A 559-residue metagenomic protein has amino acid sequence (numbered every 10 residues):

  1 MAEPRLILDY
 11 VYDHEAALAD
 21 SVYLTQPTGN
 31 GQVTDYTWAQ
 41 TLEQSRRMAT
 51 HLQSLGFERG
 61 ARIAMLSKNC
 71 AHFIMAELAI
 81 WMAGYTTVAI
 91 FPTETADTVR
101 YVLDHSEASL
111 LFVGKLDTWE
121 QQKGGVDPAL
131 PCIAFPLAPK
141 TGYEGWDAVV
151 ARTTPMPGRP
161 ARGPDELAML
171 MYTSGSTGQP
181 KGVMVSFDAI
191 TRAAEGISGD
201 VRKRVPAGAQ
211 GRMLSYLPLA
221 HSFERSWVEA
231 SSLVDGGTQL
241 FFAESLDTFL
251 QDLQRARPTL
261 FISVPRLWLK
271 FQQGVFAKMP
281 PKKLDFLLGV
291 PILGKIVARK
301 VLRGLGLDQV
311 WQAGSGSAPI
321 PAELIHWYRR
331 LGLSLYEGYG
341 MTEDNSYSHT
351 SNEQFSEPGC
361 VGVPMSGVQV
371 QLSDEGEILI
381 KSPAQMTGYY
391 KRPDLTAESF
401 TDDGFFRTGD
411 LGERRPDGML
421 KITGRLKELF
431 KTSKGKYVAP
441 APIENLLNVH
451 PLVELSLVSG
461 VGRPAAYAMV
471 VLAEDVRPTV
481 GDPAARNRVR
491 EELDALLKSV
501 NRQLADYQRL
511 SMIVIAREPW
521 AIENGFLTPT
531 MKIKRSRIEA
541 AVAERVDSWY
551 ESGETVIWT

Functional and structural regions predicted by a protein language model:
D20-V22, T153-Y172, Q179, V205-R212: Conserved pre-ATP/AMP-binding loop-to-beta segment of ANL
L24-C70, I74, L78, T95-R100 (+1 more regions): Conserved AMP-binding/adenylate-forming core of the ANL superfamily
N30, D117-P164, V275-G304: ANL superfamily adenylate-forming
D35-A39, A168-E195: Conserved AMP-binding A3 loop
L55, L78, M82-A148, E474: Structural core segment of the AMP-binding/adenylate-forming
T191-S215, L219-K300, Q309, S334: Conserved AMP-binding/adenylation subdomain of ANL enzymes
T259-S263, Q273-S356, Q369, E454: Gly/Ser/Thr-rich phosphate-binding loop
P364, Q371-S373, E377-T432, V449 (+1 more regions): Conserved ATP-binding/catalytic segment of the ANL
